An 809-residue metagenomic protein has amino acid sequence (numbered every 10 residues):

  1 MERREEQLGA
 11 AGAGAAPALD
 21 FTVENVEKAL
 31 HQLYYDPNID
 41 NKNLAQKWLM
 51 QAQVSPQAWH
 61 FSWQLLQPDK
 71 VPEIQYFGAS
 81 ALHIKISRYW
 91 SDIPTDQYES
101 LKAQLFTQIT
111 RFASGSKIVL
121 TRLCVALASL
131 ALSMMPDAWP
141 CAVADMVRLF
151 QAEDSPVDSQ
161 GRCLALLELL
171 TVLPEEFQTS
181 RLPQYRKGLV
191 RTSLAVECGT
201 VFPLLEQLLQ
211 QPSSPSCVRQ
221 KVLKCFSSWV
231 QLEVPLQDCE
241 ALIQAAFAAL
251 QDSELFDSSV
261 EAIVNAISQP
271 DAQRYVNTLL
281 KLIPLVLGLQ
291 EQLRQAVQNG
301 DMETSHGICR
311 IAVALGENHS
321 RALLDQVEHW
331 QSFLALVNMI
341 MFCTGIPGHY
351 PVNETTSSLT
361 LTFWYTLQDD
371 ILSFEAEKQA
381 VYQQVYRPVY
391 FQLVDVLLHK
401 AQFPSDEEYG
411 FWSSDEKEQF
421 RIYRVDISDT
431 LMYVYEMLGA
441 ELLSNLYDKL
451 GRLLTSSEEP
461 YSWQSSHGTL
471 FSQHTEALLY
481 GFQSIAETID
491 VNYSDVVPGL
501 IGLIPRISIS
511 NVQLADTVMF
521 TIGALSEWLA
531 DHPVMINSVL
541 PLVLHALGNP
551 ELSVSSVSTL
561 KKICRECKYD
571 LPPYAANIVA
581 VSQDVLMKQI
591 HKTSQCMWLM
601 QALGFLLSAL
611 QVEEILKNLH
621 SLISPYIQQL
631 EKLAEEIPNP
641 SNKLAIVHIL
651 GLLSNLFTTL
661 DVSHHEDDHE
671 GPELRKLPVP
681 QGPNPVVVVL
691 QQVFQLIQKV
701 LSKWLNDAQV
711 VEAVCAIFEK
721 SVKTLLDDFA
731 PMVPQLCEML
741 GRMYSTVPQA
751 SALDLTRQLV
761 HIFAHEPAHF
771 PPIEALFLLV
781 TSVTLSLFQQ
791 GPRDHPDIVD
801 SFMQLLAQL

Functional and structural regions predicted by a protein language model:
E2-L809: Karyopherin-beta/Importin-beta family HEAT-repeat alpha-solenoid scaffold
